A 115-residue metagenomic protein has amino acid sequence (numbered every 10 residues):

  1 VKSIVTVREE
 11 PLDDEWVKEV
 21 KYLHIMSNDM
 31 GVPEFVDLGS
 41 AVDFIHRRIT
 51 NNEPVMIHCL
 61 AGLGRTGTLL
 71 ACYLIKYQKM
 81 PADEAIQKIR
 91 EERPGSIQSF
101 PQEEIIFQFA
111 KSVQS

Functional and structural regions predicted by a protein language model:
V1-V55, Y77-I105: Cysteine-based protein phosphatase catalytic domain of the PTP/DSP
N52-A71: A phosphate-binding catalytic loop at a beta-strand-loop-alpha-helix junction that coordinates phosphoryl groups
G67-P81: Active-site-adjacent alpha-helix immediately C-terminal to a catalytic or transition-state-stabilizing loop
I106-A110: Short, basic/aromatic-enriched C-terminal tail that caps enzymatic domains
K111-S115: C-terminal domain-closing interface element
